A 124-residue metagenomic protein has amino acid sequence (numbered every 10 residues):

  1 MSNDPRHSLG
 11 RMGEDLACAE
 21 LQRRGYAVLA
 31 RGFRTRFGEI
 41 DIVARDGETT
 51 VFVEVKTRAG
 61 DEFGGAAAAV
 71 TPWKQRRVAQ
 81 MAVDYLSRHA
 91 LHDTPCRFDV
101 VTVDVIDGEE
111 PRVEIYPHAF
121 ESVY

Functional and structural regions predicted by a protein language model:
M1-R31: Acidic-basic catalytic patches of nuclease active cores, encompassing PD-(D/E)XK and other metal-cofactor nuclease
L21, I40-A66, V70, V78: Conserved catalytic cores of phosphodiester-cleaving nucleases, focusing on short active-site segments
G32, K56, D99-V101: Solvent-exposed beta-strand sheet faces enriched in polar/charged residues
F33-R34, V105: Basic, glycine-rich
R36-G38: Short acidic/glycine-enriched loop/turn segments that link adjacent beta-strands
E62-T94: Mid-chain, well-packed structural core segment of small domains
R88-Y124: Domain-level recognition of nuclease-like catalytic cores that cleave nucleotide substrates
